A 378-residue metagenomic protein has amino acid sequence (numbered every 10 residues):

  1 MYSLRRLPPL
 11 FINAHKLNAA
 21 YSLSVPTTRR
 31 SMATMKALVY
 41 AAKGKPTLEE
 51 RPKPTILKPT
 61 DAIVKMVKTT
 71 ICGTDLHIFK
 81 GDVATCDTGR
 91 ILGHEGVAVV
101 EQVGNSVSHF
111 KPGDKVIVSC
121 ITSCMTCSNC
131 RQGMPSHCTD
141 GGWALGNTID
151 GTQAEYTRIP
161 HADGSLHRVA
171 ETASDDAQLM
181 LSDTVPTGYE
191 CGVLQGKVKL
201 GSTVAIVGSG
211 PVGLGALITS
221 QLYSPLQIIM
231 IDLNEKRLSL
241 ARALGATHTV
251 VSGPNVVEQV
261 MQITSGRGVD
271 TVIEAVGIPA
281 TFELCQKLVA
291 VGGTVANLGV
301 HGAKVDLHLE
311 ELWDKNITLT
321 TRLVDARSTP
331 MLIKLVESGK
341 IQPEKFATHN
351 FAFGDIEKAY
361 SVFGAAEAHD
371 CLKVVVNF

Functional and structural regions predicted by a protein language model:
M1-T34: N-terminal mitochondrial targeting presequence
A33, E235, E283-K287, A326-F378: C-terminal hydrophobic helical "lid"/dimerization subdomain of Rossmann-like NAD(P)H-dependent oxidoreductases
P52-T69, D82-R131, A170-A173: Glycine-rich beta-strand-centered segment in the early N-terminal region that forms part of a ligand/cofactor-binding
C124-V207: NAD(P)H dinucleotide-binding glycine-rich loop of Rossmann-like/cofactor-binding domains, especially the beta1-alpha1
E171-P254, E258-Q259: Mid-domain Rossmann-like dinucleotide-binding core that forms the NAD(H)/NADP(H) cofactor-binding site
G293-T294: Glycine-centered, small-residue-biased loops immediately flanking beta-strands in adenine/cofactor-binding cores
G299-N316, M331-K334: Rossmann-fold NAD(P)-binding glycine/threonine-rich loop
